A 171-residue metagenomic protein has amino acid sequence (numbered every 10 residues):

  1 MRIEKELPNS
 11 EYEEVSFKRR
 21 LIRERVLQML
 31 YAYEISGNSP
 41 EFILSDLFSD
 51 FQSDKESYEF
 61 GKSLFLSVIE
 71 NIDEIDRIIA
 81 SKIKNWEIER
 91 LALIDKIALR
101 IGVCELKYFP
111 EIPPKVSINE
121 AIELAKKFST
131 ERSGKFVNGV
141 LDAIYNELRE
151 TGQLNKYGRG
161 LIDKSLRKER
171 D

Functional and structural regions predicted by a protein language model:
M1-K127, R132-G134, N138-D171: N-terminal interaction/assembly modules
